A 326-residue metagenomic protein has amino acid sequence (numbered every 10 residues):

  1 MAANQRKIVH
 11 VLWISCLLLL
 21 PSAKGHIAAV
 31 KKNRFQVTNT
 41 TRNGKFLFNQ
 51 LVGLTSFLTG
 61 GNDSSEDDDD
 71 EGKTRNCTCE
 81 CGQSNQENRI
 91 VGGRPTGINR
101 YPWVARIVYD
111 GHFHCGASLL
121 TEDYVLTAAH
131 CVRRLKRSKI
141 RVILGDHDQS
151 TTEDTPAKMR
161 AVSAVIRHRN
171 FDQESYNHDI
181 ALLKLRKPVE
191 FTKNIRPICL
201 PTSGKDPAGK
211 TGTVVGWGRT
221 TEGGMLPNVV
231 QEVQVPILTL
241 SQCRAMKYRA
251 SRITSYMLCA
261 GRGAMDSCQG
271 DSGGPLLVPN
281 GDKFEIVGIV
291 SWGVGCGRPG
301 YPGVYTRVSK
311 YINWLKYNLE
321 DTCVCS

Functional and structural regions predicted by a protein language model:
A2-L20, K24-R34, T38-T41, Q50 (+5 more regions): C-terminal subregion of chymotrypsin/trypsin-like serine protease catalytic domains
A2-T121, V125-L126, R141, G145-D146 (+1 more regions): Protease-domain processing segments flanking chymotrypsin-fold serine proteases, especially trypsin-like
G72-T78, Q83, S150-T152, K158-R160 (+4 more regions): Chymotrypsin/trypsin-fold serine protease catalytic domain
N76-G82, G116, H130-V132, Q242-R244 (+4 more regions): Sequence contexts marking disulfide-bonded cysteines in secreted/extracellular proteins
Q83-E87, I107-V108, V125-A128, R133-Q173 (+2 more regions): Conserved H-D interstitial segment of serine endopeptidase catalytic domains
Y101-W103, C115-L126, S138, A161-S163 (+7 more regions): Extracellular regions of mammalian proteins, primarily the fibronectin type-III
I107-D110, L120-E122, A128-C131, L144-H147 (+4 more regions): Active-site-proximal beta-strand/loop segments in catalytic clefts of secreted hydrolases
H130-R133, D146-S150, R186-F191, G218-T221 (+5 more regions): Acidic glycine-/aspartate-rich tracts in secreted/extracellular proteins
